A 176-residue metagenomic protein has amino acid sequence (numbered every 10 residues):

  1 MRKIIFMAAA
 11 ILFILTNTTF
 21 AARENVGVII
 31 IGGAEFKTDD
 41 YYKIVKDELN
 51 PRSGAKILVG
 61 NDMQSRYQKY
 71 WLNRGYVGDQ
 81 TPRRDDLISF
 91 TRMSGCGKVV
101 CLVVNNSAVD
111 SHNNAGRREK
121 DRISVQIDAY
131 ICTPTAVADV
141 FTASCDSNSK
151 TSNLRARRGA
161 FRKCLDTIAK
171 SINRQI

Functional and structural regions predicted by a protein language model:
M1-I4: Positively charged n-region of N-terminal signal peptides that target proteins for export
M7-T16: Bacterial N-terminal signal peptides
F13-I14, N114, V137: Single-residue recognition of alpha-helix boundary sites
A21-G27, F36, D40-Y41, M93-S94 (+2 more regions): C-terminal/domain-edge helix-coil "capping" segments
E24, A34-C101, S171: N-terminal segment of the mature soluble domain
I29-I31: Short hydrophobic segments within beta-strands
I88, N114-E119: Short, P/G- and charge-enriched loop/turn segments at secondary-structure junctions
C96-N114: Charged, amphipathic alpha-helical segments
